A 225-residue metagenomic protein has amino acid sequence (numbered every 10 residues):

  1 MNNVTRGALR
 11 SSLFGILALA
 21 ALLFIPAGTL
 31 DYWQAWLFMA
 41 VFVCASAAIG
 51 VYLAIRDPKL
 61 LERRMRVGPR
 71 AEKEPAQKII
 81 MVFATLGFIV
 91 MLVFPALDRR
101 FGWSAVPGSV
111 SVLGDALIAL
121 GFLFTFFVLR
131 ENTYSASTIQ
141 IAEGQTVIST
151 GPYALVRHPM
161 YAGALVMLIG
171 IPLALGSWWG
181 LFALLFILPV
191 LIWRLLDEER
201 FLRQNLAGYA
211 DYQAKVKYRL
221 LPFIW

Functional and structural regions predicted by a protein language model:
M1-T150, A162-W225: Membrane-anchoring alpha-helices and their flanking helix-loop junctions
A154-A162: Histidine-centered phosphotransfer motif of kinases
